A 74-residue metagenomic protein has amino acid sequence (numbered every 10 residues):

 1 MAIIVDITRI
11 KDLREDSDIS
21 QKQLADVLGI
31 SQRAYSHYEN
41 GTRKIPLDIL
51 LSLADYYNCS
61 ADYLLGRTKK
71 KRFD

Functional and structural regions predicted by a protein language model:
M1-A2, L65-D74: Short, charged recognition helix plus adjacent turn of helix-turn-helix-like nucleic-acid-binding domains
M1-D16: A short, Lys/Arg-rich alpha-helix, primarily the initiator
E15, D26, D55: Alpha-helical residues within the helix-turn-helix
D18-H37: Short alpha-helical DNA-recognition segment
G29, D48-Y63: DNA major-groove recognition helix of helix-turn-helix/homeodomain DNA-binding modules
T42-S52, K71-F73: Short, basic-rich loop-to-helix N-cap that marks the start of a DNA-contacting helix
